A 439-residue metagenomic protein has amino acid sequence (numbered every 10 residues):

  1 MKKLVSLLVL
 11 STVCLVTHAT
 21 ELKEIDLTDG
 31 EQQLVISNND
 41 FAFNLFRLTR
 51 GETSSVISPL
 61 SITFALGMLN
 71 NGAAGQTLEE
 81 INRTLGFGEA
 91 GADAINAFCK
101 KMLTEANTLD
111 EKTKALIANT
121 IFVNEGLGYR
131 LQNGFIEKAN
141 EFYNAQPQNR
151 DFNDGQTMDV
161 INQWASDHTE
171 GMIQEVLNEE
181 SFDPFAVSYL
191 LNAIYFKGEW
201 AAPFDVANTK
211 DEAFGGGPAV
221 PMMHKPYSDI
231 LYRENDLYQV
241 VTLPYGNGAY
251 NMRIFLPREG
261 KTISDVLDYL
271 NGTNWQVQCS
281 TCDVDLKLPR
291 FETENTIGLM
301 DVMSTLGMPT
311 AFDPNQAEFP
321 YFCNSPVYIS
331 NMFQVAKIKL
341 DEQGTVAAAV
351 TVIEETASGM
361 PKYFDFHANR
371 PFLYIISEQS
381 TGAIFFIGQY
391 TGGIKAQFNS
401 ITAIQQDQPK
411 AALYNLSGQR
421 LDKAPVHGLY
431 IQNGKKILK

Functional and structural regions predicted by a protein language model:
K2-S6, S11, T17-F152: Detector for small/aliphatic-rich hydrophobic stretches
L15, Q397-K439: C-terminal outer-membrane/trafficking sorting elements
E52, A92-R258, V277-P361: Non-catalytic, conformational "gating/processing" segments within enzyme and secreted inhibitor domains
L190, Q239-F255, P361-K395: Extended hydrophobic
E234, D365-R370, T402-D407: Short loop/turn motifs at secondary-structure junctions and domain boundaries
L340, S377-E378, Y414: Hydrophobic alpha-helical segments, especially N-terminal targeting/anchoring helices
Q343, S380-T381, S417: Residue-level recognition of short loop/turn positions
